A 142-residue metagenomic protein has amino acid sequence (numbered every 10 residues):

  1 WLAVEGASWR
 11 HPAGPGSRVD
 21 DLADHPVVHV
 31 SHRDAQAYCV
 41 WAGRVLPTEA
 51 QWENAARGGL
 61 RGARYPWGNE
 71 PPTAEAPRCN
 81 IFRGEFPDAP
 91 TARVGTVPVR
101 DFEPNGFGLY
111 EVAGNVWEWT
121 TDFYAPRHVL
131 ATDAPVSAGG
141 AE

Functional and structural regions predicted by a protein language model:
W1-E142: Functional-site microenvironments in short loops/helix caps that host divalent-cation chemistry
